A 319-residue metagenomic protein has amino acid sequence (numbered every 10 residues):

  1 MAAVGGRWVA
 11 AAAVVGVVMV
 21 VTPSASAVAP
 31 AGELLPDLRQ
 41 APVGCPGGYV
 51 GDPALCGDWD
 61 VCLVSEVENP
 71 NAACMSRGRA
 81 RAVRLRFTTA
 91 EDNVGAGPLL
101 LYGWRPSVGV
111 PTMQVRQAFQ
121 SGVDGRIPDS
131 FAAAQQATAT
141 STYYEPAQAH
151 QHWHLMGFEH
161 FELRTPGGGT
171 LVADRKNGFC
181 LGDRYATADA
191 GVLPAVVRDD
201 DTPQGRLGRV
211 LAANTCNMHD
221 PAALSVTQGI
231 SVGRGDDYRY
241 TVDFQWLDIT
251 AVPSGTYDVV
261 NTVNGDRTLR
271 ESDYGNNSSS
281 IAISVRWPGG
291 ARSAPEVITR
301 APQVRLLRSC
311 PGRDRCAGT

Functional and structural regions predicted by a protein language model:
M1-A27: Secretory targeting and sorting signals
A27-T319: Extracellular/luminal regions of secreted and cell-surface proteins that mediate adhesion/ECM remodeling
